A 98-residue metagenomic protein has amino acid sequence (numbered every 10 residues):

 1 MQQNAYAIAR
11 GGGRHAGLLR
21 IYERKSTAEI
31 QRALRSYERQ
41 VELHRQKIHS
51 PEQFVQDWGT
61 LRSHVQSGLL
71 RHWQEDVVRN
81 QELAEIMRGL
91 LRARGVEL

Functional and structural regions predicted by a protein language model:
M1-L98: Catalytic toxin/effector domains delivered as secreted proteins or via bacterial secretion systems
